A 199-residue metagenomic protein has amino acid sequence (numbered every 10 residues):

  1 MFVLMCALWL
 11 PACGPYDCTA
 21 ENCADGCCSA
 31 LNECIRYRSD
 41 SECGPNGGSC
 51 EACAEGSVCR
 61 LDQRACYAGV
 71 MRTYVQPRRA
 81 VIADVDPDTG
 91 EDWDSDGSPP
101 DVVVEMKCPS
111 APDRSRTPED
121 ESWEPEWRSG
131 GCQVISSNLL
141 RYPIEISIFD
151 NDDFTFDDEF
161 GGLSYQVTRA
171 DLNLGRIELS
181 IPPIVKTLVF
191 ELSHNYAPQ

Functional and structural regions predicted by a protein language model:
M1-F2: Bacterial N-terminal signal peptides that target proteins for export
L10-A12: C-terminal motif of bacterial Sec signal peptides marking the signal peptidase cleavage site
G14-A68: Cysteine-rich modules of extracellular adhesion/ECM and protease-associated proteins
D40, N46, W93-R114: Short, flexible N-terminal segments of the mature chain
Y67-V102: C2/C2-like lipid-binding beta-sandwich modules
E91-V103, T117-D120, R128, F149-K186 (+1 more regions): C2 and C2-like phospholipid-binding beta-sandwich domains
E105-I144: Tryptophan-paired
A197-Q199: Short, solvent-exposed mixed-charge patches
